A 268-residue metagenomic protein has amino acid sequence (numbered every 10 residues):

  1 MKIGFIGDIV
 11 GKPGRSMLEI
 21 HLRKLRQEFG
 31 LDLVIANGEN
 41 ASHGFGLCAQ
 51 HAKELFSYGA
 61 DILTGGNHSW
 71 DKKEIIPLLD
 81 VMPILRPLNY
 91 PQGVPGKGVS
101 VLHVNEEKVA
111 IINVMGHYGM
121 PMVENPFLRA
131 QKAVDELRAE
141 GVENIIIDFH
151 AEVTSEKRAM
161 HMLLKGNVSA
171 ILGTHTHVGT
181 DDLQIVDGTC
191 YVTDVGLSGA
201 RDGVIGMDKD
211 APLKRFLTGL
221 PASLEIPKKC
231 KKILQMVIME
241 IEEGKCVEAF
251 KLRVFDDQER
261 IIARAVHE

Functional and structural regions predicted by a protein language model:
M1-E268: Acidic, metal/ion-coordinating pockets
